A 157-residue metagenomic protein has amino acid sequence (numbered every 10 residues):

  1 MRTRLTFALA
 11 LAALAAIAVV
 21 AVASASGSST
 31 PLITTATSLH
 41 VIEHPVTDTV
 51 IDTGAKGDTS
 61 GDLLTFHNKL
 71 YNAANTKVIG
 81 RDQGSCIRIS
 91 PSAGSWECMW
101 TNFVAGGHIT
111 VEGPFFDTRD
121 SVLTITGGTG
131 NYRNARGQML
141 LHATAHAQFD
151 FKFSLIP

Functional and structural regions predicted by a protein language model:
M1-L9: Bacterial N-terminal signal peptides that target proteins for export
L9-V19: Bacterial N-terminal signal peptides
A21-S24: Sec/Tat signal peptide C-region and signal peptidase I cleavage site
S26-P157: Beta-strand-enriched cores of mature, soluble protein domains
